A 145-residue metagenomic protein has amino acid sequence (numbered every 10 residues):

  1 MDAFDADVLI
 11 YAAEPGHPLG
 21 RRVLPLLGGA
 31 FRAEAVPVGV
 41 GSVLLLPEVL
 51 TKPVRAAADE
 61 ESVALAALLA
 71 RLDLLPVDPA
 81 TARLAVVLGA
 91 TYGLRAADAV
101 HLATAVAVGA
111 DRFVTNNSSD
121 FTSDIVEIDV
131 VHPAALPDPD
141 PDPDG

Functional and structural regions predicted by a protein language model:
M1, L46, L75, L102-G145: Acidic, PIN/NYN-like endoribonuclease modules and their adjacent C-terminal/linker elements
M1-V40, P53-A64, V131-H132, L136-G145: Short, well-structured N-terminal submotif of metal-dependent ribonuclease cores
A6, V43, P79, D98-L102: Conserved glycosyltransferase catalytic-site signature
P15, L44, A70-T91: Acidic catalytic patch
P37, L72, I128: Short, conserved active-site loop motifs that form the nucleotide-linked donor/cofactor pocket
V40-G41, P76, A96, T115: Short beta-strand scaffold positions
